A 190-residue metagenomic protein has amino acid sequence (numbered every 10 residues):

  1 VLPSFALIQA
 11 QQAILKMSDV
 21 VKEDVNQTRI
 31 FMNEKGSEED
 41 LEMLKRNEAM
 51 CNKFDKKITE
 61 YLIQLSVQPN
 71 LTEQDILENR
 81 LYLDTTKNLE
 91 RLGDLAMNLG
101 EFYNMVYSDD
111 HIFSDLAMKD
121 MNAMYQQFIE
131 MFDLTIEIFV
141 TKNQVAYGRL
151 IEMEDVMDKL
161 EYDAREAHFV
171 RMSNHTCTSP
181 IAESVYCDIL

Functional and structural regions predicted by a protein language model:
V1-L190: Cytosolic, long alpha-helical scaffolding segments
